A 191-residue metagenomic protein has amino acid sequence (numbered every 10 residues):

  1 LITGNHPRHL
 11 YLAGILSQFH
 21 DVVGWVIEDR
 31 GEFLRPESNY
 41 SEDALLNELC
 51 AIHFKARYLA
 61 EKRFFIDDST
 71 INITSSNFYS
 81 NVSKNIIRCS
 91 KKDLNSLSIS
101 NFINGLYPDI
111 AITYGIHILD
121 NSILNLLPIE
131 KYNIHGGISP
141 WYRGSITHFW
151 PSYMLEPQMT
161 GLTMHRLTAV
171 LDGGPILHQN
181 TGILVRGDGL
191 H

Functional and structural regions predicted by a protein language model:
L1-H191: One-carbon transfer enzymes
